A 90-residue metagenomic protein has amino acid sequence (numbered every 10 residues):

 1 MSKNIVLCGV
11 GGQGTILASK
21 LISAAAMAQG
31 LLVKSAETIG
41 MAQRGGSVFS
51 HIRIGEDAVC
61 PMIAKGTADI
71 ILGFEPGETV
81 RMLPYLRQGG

Functional and structural regions predicted by a protein language model:
M1-G90: Active-site cofactor/cluster-binding pocket
